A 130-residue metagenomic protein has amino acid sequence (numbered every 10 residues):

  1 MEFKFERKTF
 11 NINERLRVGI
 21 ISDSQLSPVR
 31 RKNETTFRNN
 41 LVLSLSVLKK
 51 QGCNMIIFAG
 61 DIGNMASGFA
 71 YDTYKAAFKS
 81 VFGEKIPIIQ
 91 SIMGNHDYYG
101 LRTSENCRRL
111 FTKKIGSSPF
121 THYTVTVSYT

Functional and structural regions predicted by a protein language model:
M1-Y71: N-terminal active-site segment of His-dependent metallophosphoesterases
F3-F10, G68-Y129: Extended active-site neighborhood of metal-dependent phosphoesterases/phosphodiesterases
